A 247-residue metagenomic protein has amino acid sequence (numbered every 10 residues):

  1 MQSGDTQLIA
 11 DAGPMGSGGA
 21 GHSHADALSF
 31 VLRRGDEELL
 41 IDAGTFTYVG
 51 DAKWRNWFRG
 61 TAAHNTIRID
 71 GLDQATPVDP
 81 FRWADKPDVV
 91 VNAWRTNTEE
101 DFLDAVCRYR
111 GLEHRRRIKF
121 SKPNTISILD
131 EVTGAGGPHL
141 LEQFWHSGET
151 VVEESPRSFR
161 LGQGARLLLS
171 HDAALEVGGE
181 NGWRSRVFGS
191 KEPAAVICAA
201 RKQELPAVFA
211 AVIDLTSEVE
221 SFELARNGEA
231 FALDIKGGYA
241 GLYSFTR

Functional and structural regions predicted by a protein language model:
M1-L40, T96, D101-F102, Q203-E204 (+3 more regions): Carbohydrate-active enzyme catalytic cores, enriched for enzymes that act on polyanionic acidic polysaccharides
Q7, G16, E38, T47 (+2 more regions): Short loop/turn segments at secondary-structure transitions that flank enzyme active sites
M15-S17, F46-Y48, T133-G136: Short, surface-exposed beta-strand-loop junctions and turns on beta-sheet-rich folds
L40-A43, G50: Cytochrome P450 core scaffold surrounding the K-helix E-X-X-R motif and the conserved "meander" helix-loop region
G44-T45, A63: A generic "binding-loop/recognition-motif" signal
D51-R247: CBM-like, beta-strand-rich accessory domains located in the C-terminal region of large, secreted polysaccharide-active
